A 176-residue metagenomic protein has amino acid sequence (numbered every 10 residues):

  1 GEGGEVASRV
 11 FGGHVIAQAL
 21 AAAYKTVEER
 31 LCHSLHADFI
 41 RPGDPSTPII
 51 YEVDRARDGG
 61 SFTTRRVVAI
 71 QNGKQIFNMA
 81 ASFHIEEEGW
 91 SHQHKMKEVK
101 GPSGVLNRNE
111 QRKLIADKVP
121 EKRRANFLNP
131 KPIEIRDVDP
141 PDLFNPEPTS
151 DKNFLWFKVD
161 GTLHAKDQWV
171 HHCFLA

Functional and structural regions predicted by a protein language model:
G1-A176: Terminal targeting signals and extreme-terminal segments of soluble enzymes
